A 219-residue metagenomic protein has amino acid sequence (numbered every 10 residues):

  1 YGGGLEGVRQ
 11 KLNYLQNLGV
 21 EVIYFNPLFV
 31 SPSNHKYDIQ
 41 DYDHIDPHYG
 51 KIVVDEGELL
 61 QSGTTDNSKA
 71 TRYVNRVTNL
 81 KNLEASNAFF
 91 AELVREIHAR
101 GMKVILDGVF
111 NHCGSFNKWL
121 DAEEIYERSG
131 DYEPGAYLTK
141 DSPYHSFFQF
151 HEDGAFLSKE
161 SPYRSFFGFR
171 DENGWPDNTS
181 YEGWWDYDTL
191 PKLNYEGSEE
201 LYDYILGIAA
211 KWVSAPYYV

Functional and structural regions predicted by a protein language model:
Y1-K103, N111-C113, K118-A122, E172 (+3 more regions): N-terminal structural segment of carbohydrate-active enzymes
G50-G63, A122-K192: Core domains of carbohydrate- and sulfate-ester-processing enzymes
